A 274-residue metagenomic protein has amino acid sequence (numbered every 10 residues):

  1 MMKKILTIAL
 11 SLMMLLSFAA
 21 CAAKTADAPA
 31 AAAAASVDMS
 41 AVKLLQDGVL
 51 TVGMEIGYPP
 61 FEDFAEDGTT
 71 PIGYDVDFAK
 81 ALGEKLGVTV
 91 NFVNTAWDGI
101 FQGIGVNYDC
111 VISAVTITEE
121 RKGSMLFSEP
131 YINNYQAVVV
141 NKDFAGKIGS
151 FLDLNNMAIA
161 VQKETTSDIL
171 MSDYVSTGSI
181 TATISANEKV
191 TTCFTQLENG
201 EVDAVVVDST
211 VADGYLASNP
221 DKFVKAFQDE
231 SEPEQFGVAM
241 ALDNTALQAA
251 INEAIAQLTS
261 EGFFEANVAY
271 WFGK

Functional and structural regions predicted by a protein language model:
M1-D47: Short, low-complexity disordered leader/linker segments with a strong preference for bacterial N-terminal type II
A34-V115: Extracytoplasmic small-molecule ligand-binding "clamshell" domains of the periplasmic binding protein/Venus flytrap
A34-V42, T166-S185, F223-F227, I255-K274: Ligand-binding clefts/hinges and TM-proximal coupling segments of bilobed small-molecule sensing domains
T51-M54, F151-S167: Short loop->beta-strand "edge-of-pocket" segments that line small-molecule binding or catalytic clefts across diverse
I56, N133-V140, S209, D213 (+2 more regions): Periplasmic-binding protein-like
D63-G68, A79-G87, S167-N187, L216-P220 (+1 more regions): Ligand-binding cleft/hinge of the Venus flytrap
K80, E84, T89-D153, V224 (+1 more regions): Acidic, polar ligand-binding/catalytic clefts
D98-Q102, V115-S124, L170-V175, E198-N199 (+1 more regions): A ligand-binding cleft/hinge motif common to bilobed small-molecule-binding domains
